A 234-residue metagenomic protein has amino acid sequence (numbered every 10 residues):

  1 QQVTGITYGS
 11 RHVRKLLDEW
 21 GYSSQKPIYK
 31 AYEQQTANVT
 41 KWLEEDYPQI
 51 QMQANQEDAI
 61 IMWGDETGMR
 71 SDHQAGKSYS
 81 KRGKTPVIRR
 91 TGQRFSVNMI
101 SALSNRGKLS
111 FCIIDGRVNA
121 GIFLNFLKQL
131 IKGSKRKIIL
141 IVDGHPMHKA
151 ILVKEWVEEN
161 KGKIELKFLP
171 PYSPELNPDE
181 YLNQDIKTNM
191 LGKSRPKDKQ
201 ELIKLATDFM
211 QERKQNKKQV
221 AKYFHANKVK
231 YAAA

Functional and structural regions predicted by a protein language model:
Q1-A234: Short functional hotspots at interaction and active-site rims
